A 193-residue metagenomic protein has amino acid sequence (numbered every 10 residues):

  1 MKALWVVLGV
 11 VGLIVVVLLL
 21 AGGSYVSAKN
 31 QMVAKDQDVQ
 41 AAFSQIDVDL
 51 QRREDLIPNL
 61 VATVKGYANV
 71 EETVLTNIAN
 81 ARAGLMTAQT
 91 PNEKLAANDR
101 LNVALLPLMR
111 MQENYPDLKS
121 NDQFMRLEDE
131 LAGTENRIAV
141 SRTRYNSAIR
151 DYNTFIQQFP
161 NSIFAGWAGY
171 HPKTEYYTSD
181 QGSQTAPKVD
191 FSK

Functional and structural regions predicted by a protein language model:
M1-K193: A helix-centric hydrophobic-segment signal that preferentially recognizes long, alpha-helical stretches used
